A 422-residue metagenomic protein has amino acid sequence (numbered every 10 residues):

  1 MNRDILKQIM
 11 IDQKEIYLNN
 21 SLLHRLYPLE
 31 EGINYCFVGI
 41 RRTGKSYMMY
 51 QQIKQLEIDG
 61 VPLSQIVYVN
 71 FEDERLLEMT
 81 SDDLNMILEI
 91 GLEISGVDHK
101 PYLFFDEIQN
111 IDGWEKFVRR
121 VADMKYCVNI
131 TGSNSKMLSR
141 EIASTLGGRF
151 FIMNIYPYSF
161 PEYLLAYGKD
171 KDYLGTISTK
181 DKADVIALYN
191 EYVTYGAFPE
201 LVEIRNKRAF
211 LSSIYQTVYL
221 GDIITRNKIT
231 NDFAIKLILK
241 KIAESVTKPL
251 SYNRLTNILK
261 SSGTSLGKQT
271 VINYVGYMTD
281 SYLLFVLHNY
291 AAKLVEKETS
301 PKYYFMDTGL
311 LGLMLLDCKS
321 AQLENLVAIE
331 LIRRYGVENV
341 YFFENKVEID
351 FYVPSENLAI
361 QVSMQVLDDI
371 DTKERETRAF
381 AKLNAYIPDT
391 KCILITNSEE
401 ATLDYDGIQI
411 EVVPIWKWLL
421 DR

Functional and structural regions predicted by a protein language model:
M1-Y17, E31, V38, Y47 (+5 more regions): A cross-kingdom feature that marks ATP-driven nucleic-acid transaction machinery
N2-Q13, P161, L165-I329, G336-E344: Interdomain hinge/linker elements that couple catalytic modules in large macromolecular machines
G44: Conserved glycine(s) of the Walker
I58-D73: Conserved catalytic segments around the Walker B and adjacent sensor/switch elements of P-loop NTPase domains
V69-D98: Short glycine-rich substrate-engagement loop in P-loop NTPases that contacts/grips substrate
G96-W114: Conserved P-loop NTPase "ATPase switch" module shared by AAA+ and STAND
C127-S133, N154: Structural recognition of the conserved hydrophobic beta-strand(s) that form the central parallel beta-sheet of P-loop
K136-I152, A166-G168: Short regulatory helix/loop adjacent to the ATP-binding pocket of P-loop NTPases
